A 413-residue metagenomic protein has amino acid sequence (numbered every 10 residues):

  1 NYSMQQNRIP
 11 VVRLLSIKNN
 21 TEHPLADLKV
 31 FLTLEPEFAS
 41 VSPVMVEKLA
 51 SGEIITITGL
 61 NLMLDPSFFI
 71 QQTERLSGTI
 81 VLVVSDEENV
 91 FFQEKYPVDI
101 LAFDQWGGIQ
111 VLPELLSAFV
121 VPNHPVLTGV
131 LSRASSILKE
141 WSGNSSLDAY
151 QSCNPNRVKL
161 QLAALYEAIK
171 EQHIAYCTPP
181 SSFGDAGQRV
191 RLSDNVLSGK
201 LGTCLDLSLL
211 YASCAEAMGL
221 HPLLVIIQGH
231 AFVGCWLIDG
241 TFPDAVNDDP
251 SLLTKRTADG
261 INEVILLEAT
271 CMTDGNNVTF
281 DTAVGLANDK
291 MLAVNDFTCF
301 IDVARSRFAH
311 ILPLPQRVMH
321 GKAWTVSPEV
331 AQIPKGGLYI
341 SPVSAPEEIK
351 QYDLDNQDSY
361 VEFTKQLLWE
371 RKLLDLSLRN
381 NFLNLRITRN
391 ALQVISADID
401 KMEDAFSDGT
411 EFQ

Functional and structural regions predicted by a protein language model:
N1-Q413: A structural boundary/capping signal
